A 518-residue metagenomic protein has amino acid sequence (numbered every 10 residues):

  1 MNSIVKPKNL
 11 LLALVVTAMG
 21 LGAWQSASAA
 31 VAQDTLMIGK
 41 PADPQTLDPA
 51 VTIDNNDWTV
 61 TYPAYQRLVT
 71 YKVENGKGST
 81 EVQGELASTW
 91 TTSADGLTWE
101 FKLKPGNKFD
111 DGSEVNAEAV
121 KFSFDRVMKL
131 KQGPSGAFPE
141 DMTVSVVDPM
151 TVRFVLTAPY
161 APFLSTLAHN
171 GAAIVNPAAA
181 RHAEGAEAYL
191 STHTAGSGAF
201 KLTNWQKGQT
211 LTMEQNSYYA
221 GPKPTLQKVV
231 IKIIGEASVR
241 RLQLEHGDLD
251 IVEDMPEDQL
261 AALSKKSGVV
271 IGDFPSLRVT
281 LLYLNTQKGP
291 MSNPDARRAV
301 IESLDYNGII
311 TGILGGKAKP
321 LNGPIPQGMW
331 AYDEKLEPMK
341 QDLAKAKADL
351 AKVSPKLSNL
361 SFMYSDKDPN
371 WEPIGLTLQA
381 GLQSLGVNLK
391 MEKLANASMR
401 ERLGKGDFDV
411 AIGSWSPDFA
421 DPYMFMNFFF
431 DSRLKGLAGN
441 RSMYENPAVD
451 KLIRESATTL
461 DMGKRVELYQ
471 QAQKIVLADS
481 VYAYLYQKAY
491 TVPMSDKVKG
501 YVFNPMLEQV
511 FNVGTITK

Functional and structural regions predicted by a protein language model:
K8, K102, G136-A180, N204: Surface-exposed binding/hinge segments that line and control ligand-binding clefts or catalytic entry sites
M37, N116-S123, P149-V155, G198-A199 (+5 more regions): Alpha-helical secondary-structure segments
K40-A94, D125, A195-G196: N-terminal lobe/hinge region of extracytoplasmic solute-binding protein
V69-K77, A168-P224, K228, A344 (+1 more regions): Gly/Pro-rich hinge or "lid" segments in bacterial periplasmic/extracellular proteins
Q215-S217, K265, S292-A380, S384-L385 (+3 more regions): Append "and occasionally in soluble cytosolic enzymes with long acidic Gly/Pro-rich linkers
N216-A262, N388: Ligand-site clamp/hinge motif
D295, S384, N388-M399, G404 (+1 more regions): Extracytoplasmic/peripheral linker and loop segments enriched in polar/acidic and small residues with frequent Thr/Pro
V492-K518: Long beta-strand-rich cores associated with HINT superfamily self-processing modules
